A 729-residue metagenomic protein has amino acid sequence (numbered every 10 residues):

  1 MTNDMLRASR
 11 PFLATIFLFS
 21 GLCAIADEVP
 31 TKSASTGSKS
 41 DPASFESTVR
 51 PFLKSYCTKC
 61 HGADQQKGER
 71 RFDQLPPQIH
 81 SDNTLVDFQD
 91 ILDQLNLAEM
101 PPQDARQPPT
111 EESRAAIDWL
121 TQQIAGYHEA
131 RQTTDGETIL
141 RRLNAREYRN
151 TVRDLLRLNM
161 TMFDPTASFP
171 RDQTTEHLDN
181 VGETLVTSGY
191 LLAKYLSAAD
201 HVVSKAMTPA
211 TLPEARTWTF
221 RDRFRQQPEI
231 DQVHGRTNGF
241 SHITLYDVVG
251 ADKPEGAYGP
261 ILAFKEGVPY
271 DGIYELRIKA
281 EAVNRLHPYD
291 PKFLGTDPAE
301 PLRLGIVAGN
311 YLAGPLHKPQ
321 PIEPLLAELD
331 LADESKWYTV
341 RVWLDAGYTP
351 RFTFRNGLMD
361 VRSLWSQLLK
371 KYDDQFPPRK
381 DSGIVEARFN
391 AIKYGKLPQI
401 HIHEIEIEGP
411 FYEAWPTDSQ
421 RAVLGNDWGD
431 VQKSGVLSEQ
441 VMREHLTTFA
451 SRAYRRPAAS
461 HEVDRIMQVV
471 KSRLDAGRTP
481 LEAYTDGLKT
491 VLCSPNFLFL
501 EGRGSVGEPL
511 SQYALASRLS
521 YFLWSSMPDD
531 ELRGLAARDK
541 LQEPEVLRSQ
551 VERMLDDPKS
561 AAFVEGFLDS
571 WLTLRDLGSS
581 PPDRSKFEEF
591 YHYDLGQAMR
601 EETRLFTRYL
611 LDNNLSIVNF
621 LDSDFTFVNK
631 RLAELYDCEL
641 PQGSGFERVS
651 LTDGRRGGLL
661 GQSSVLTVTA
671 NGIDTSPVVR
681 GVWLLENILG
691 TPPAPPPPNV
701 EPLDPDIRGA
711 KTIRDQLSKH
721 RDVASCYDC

Functional and structural regions predicted by a protein language model:
T2-L13: Bacterial N-terminal signal peptides that target proteins for export
P11-G21: Bacterial N-terminal signal peptides
A24-R70, N83-D90, Q94-E99, Q103-D728: Low-complexity, glycine/serine/threonine/alanine-rich intrinsically disordered linker and propeptide segments
